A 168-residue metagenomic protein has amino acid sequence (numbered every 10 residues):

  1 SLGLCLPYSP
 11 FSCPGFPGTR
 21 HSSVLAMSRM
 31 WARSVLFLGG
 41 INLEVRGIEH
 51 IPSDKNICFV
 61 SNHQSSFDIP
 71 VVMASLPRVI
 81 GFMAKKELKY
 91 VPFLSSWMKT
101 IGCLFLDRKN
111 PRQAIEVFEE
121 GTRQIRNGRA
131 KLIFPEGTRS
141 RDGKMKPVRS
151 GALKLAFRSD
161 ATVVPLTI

Functional and structural regions predicted by a protein language model:
S1-E44, S96-T100: A transmembrane-helix-recognition feature enriched in membrane-embedded lipid enzymes and envelope glyco-/phospholipid
L38-I168: Soluble catalytic domains of membrane acyltransferases
